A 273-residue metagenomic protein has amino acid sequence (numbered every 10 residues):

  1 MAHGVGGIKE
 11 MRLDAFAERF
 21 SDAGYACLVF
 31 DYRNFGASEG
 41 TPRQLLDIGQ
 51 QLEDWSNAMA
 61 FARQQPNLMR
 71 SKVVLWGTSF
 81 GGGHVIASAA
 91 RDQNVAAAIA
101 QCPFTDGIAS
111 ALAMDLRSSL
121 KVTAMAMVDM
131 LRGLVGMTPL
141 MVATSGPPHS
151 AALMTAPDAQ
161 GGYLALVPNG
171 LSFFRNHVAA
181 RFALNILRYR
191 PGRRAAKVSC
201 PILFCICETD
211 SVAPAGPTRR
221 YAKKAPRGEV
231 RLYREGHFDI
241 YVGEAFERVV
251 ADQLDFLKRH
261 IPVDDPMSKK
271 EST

Functional and structural regions predicted by a protein language model:
V5-E18, Y32, G216: The serine-hydrolase catalytic nucleophile loop
I8-R12, L28, F35-R70, V74 (+1 more regions): Catalytic nucleophile-loop/oxyanion-hole region of alpha/beta-hydrolase and closely related hydrolase-like folds
G77-A87: Glycine-rich nucleophile elbow surrounding the catalytic serine of serine-hydrolase chemistry
I86-P168: Alpha/beta-hydrolase-fold enzymes
N176-R194: Active-site nucleophile elbow and catalytic-triad environment of alpha/beta-hydrolase enzymes
V198, F204-I206, D210: Short beta-strand/loop motif that positions the catalytic acidic residue of the alpha/beta-hydrolase fold
S211-P217: Conserved alpha/beta-hydrolase "acid-adjacent" motif
R231-T273: Catalytic active-site module of serine/aspartate enzymes centered on a nucleophile-bearing elbow/loop
